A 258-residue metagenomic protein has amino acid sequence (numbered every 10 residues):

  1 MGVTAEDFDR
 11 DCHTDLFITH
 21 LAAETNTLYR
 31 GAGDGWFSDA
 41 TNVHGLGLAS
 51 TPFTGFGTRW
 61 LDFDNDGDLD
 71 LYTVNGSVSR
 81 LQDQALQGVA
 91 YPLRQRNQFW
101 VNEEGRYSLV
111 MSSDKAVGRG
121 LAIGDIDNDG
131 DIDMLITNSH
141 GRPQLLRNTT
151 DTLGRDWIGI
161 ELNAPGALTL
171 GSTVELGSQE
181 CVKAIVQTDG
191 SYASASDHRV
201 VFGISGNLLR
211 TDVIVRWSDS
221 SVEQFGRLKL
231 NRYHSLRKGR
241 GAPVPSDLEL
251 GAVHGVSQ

Functional and structural regions predicted by a protein language model:
M1-R10, R30, G55-N65, R119-N128: Beta-propeller blade termini
D11, D15-H20, R59, L71-N75 (+2 more regions): Hydrophobic beta-strand segments that make up the repeating blades of beta-propeller and related beta-repeat
I18-H20, L48-T51, L86-Y91, P165: Short consensus segments that form the blades of beta-propeller domains, in both extracellular/periplasmic
A23-T25, V78-R80, G141-R142: Short glycine/acidic-enriched loop and turn motifs that connect beta-strands
G35-L48, G105-S113: Blade-edge beta-strand/turn elements of extracellular beta-propeller and related beta-sheet repeat scaffolds
V74-P92: Short, conserved, GDST-rich strand-edge loop motifs in beta-rich repeat architectures
L93-Q95, N102-Q258: Gly/Ser/Thr/Pro-enriched helix-cap/hinge segments flanking short amphipathic alpha-helices
